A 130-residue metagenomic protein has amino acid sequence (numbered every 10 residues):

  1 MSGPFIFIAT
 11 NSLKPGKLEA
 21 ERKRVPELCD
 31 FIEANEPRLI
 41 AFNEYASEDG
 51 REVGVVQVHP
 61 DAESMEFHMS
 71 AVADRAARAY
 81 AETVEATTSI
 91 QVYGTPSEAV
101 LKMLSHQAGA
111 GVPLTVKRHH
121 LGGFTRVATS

Functional and structural regions predicted by a protein language model:
M1-V53, P60-A71, T83-S130: Short S/T/G/P-rich N-terminal loop/turn motif that feeds into the first structured element of a domain
A73-A77: A short, acidic, amphipathic alpha-helical segment used as a generic capping/interface helix at domain edges
Y80: Conserved acyl-CoA
